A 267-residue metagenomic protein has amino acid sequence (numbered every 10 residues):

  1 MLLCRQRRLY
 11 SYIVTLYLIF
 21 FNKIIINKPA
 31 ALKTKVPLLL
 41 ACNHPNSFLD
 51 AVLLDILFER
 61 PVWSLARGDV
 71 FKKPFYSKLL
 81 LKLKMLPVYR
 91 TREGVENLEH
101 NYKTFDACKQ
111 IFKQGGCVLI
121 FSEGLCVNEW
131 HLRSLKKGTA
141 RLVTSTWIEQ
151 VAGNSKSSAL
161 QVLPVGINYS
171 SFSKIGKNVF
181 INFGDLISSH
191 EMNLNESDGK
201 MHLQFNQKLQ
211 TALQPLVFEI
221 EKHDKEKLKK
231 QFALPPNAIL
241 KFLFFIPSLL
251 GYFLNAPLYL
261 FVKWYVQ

Functional and structural regions predicted by a protein language model:
M1-C4, D50, H223-L240: Compositionally biased, charge-rich terminal segments
L2-I13, L18-I187, N193-L194, L249 (+2 more regions): Soluble catalytic domains of membrane acyltransferases
I19, K23, L216-H223, F253 (+1 more regions): Short secondary-structure junctions and interdomain/linker hinges
E93-H100, M201, L234, A238: Juxtamembrane loop-helix boundary motifs flanking transmembrane segments in multi-pass membrane proteins
G138, Q204, K241, F245: Short, well-structured alpha-helical interface segments that form or flank functional binding sites
N195-L234: Long, charge-rich alpha-helical interaction segments
L240-V266: Core alpha-helical transmembrane segments of integral membrane proteins
